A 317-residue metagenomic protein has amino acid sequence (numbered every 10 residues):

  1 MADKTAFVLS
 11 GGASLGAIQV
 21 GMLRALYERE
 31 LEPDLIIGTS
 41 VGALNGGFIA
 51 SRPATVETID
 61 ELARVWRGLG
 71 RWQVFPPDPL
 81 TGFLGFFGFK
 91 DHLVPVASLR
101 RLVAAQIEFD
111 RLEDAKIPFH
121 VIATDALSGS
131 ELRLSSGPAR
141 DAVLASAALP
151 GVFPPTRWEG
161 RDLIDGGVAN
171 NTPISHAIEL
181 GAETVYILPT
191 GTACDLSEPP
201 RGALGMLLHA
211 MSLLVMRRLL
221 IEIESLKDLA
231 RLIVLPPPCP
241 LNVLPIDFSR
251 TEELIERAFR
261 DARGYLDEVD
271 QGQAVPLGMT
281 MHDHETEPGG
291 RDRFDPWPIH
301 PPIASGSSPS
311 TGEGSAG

Functional and structural regions predicted by a protein language model:
M1-D34, N45, I49-A50, I59-D60 (+3 more regions): Catalytic domains of lipid- and phosphate-ester/thioester hydrolases
A2-V103, S135-A145, P189, A193 (+2 more regions): Patatin-like phospholipase
L31-P33, G129, G202: Catalytic cores of transferase enzymes with a strong primary signal for eukaryotic protein kinases
G46-I49, T124, S197-R201, M279: Short secondary-structure transition/capping segments
R52-A54, G202-M206, E252-E253: Short, hinge-like loop/turn segments at secondary-structure boundaries
E61-W72, H209-I223: Short, basic, helix/turn surface patches
V74-A193, S225-P276: Active-site-adjacent alpha/beta core region of enzyme catalytic domains
C194-R218, D228-I233: Short acidic, glycine/proline-enriched helix-loop-strand junctions
